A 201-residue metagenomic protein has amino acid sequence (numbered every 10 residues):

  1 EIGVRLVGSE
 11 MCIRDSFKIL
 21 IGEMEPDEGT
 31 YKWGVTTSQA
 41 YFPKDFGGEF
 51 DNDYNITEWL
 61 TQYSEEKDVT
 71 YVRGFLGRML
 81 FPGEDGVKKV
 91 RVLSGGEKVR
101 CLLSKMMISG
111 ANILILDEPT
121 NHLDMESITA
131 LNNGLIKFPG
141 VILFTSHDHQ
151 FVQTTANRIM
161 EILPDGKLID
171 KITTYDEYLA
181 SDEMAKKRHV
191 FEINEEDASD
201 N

Functional and structural regions predicted by a protein language model:
E1-G8, C12-I13: Single conserved hydrophobic/aromatic residue that forms the stacking wall/gate of nucleotide- or nucleobase-binding
D15-E65, T155-A156, E161-L179: ABC ATPase nucleotide-binding domain signature region
P43, S146-H147: H-loop/switch region of ABC-family ATPase nucleotide-binding domains
P43-E118: ABC-family P-loop ATPase nucleotide-binding domains
E118-P119, D124-E126: Walker B catalytic motif
I128-P139: Helical segment within the ABC ATPase nucleotide-binding domain
G140-T145: Conserved H-loop
A180-N201: Charged, heptad-repeat coiled-coil alpha-helices that serve as long linker/dimerization "arms" in large NTP-dependent
